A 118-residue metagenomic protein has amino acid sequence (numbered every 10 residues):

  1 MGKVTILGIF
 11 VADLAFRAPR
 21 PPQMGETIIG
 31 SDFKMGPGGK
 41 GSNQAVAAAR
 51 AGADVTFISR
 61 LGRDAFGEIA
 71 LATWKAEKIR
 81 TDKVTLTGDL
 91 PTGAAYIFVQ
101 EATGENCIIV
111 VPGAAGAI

Functional and structural regions predicted by a protein language model:
M1-R60, E68, K75, E105: Glycine-rich phosphate/adenosyl-contacting loop at the front of the ribokinase-like
V11, G93-A95: Short hydrophobic/aromatic beta-strand or adjacent loop that forms the aromatic wall/cage of a ligand/substrate-binding
R20, G25, G88, F98-V99: Short secondary-structure boundary/capping segments
G36-N43, G88-P91, A115-I118: Short secondary-structure boundary/capping elements
G62-R63, G88: Conserved beta-strand edge residues that scaffold enzyme active sites
A65-E77, I97-V99, G104, I108: Active-site-proximal loop->helix
T73-D89: A glycine-rich helix N-cap at a beta->alpha junction
D82-T87, I97-I118: Conserved phosphate-binding/catalytic loop of the ribokinase/pfkB sugar-kinase fold
